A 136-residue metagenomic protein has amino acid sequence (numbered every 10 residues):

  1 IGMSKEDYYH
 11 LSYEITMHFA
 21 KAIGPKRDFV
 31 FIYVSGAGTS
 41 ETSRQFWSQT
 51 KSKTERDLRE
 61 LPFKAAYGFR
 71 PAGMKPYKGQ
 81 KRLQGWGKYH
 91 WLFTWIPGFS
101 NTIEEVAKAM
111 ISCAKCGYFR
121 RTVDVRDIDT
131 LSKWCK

Functional and structural regions predicted by a protein language model:
I1-G2, A37-E41: A short, flexible beta-alpha/helix-coil linker loop
I1-H18, A22: NAD(P)H-binding glycine-rich loop region in Rossmannoid oxidoreductase-like domains and their noncatalytic homologs
M17-K21, F29-I32, S52, R56: Internal, well-ordered alpha-helical scaffold/interface segments that support domain packing or protein-protein contacts
G24-P25, K115: Residue-level signal for alpha-helix termini/capping positions
K26-F29, F63-K64: A short helix->loop->beta-strand "cap" motif at the edges of active sites that frequently abuts
F31-A37, F69-P71: SDR active-site strand-loop-helix element
E41-K136: Oxidoreductase cofactor-interface core, primarily capturing Rossmann-like NAD(P)-dependent enzymes
